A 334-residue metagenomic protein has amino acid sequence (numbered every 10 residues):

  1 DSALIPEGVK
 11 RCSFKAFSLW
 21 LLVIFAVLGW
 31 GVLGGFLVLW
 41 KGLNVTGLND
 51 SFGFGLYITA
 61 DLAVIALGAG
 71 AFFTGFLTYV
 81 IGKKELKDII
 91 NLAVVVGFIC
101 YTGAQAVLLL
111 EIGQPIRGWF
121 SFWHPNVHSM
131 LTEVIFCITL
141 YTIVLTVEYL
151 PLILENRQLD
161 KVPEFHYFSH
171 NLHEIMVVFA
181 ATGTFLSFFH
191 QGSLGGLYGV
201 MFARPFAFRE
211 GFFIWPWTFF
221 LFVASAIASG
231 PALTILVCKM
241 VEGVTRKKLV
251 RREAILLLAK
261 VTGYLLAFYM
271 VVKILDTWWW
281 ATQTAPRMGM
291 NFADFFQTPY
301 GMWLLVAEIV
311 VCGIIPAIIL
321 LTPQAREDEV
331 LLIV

Functional and structural regions predicted by a protein language model:
D1-G70, T74-L77: N-terminal signal-anchor module of multipass membrane proteins
G8-F17, I24-L28, K83-E85, W123 (+3 more regions): Long, contiguous internal "core" modules enriched in hydrophobic/ aromatic residues
F36-T46, D50, T78-L86, I90 (+4 more regions): Juxtamembrane/interface segments at transmembrane-helix termini
N49-G53, I116-F120, F292: Generic secondary-structure boundary/loop-capping signal
F52-I116: Membrane helical hairpin/interfacial module
I58-A63, N91, Y101-Q105, T132-F136 (+2 more regions): Hydrophobic alpha-helical transmembrane segments of multi-pass small-molecule transporters/permeases
I89-L150: Intramembrane catalytic core of multi-pass membrane enzymes that act on lipidic substrates
V330-V334: Central hydrophobic cores of alpha-helical transmembrane segments in multi-pass integral membrane proteins
